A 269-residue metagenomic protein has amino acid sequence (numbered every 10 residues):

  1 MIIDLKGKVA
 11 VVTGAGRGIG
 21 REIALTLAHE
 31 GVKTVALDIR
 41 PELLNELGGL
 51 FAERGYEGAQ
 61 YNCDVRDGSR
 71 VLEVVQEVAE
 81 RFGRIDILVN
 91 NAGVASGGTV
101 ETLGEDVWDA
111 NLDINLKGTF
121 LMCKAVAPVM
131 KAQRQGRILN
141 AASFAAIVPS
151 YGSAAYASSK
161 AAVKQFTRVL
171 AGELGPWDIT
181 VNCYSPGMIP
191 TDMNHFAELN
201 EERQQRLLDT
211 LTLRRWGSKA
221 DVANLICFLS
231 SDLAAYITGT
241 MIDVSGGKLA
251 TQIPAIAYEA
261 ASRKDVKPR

Functional and structural regions predicted by a protein language model:
P41-E42, N62-E73, E105, A220-D221: The beta1-alpha1 cofactor-binding region of Rossmann-like NAD(H)/NADP(H)-dependent oxidoreductases
T99-V100, G104-L112, L207: Substrate-binding pocket helix/loop in short-chain dehydrogenase/reductase
E101, V148-A154, P176, R214 (+1 more regions): Active-site loop immediately N-terminal to the catalytic Tyr-X3-Lys motif of short-chain dehydrogenase/reductase
C123, S159: Active-site helix of classical SDR
P128, G172-P176, A235: Alpha-helical segment proximal to the catalytic Tyr-Lys
S143: Residue(s) in the substrate-gating loop at a strand-loop-helix junction that position the organic substrate next
V148, T238-R269: Short C-terminal tail/terminal secondary-structure segment of NAD(P)H-dependent dehydrogenase/reductase domains
